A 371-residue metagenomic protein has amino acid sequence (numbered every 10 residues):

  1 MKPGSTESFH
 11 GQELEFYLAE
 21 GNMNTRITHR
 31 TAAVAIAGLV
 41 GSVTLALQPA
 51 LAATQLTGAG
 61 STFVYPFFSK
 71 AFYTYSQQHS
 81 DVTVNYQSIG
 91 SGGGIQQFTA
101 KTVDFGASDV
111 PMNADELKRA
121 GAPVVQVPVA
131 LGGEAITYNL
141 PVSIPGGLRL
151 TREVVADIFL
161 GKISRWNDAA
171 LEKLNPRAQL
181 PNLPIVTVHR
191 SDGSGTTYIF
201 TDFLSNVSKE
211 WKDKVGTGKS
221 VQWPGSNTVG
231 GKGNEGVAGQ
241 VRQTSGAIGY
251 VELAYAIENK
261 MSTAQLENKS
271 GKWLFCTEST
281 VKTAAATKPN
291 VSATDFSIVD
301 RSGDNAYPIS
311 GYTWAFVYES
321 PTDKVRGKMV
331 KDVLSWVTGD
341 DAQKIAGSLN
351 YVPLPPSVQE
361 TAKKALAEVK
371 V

Functional and structural regions predicted by a protein language model:
G4-N22: Short, Lys/Arg-enriched N-terminal segments with co-localized hydrophobic residues within the first ~10-30 amino acids
A19-E20, A35, Q48: Short, flexible coil/linker elements and helix-boundary hinge sites characteristic of intrinsically disordered
N24-I36: Bacterial N-terminal signal peptides that target proteins for export
G38-G41, G58: Small side chains
V40-A50: C-terminal segment of classical bacterial N-terminal signal peptides
L51-V371: Flexible loop/hinge segments at secondary-structure junctions
